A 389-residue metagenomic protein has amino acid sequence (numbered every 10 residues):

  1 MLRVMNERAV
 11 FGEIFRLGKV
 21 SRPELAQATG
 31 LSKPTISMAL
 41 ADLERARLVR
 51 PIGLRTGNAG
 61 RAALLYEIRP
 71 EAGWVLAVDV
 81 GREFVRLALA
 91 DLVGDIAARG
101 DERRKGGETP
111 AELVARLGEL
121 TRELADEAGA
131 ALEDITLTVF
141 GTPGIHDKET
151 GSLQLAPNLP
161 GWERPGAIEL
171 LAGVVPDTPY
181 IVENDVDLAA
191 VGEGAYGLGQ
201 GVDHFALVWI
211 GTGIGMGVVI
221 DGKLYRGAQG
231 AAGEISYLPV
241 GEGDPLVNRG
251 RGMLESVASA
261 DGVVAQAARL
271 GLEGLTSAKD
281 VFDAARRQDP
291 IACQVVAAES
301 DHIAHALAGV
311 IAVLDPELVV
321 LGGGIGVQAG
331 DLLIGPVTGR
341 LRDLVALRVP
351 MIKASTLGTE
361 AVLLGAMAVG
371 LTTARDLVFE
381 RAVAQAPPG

Functional and structural regions predicted by a protein language model:
M1-L54, N58-D134, P176, V202 (+1 more regions): ATP-binding/phosphotransfer module of carbohydrate and carboxylate kinases, centering on a glycine-rich
V78, L92, T136-M253, G365-P388: Phosphate-binding/catalytic loop of phosphoryl-transfer enzymes
